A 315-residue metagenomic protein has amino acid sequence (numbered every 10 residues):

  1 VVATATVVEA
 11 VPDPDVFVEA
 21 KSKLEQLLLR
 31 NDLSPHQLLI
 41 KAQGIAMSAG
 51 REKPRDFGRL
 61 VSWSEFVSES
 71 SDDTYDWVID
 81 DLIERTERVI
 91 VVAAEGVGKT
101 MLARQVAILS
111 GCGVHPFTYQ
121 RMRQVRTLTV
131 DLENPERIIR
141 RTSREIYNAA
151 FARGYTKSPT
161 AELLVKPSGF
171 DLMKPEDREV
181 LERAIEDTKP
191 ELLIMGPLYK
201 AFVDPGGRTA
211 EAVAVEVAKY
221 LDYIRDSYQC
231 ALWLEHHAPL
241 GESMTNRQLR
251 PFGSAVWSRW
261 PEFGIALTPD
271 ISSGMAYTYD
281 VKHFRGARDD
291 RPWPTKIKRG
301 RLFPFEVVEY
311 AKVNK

Functional and structural regions predicted by a protein language model:
V1-R55: Short, small/acidic-rich helices and loops at N termini and domain boundaries of DNA replication/processing enzymes
S48-E145, R153: The Walker A/P-loop phosphate-binding site
E69-D76, P175, T245-Q248: Short gly/ser/thr-rich secondary-structure transition/capping motifs
I90-V91, G96, T100-M101, L192 (+1 more regions): Phosphate-binding/switch region of NTP-binding enzymes
E95, M122-G207, E216, Y223 (+2 more regions): Conserved inter-motif catalytic segment of the P-loop NTP-binding fold
Q105-V106, T142-E145, G207-E211, N246-R250: Short, glycine/charged-enriched secondary-structure capping and boundary segments
